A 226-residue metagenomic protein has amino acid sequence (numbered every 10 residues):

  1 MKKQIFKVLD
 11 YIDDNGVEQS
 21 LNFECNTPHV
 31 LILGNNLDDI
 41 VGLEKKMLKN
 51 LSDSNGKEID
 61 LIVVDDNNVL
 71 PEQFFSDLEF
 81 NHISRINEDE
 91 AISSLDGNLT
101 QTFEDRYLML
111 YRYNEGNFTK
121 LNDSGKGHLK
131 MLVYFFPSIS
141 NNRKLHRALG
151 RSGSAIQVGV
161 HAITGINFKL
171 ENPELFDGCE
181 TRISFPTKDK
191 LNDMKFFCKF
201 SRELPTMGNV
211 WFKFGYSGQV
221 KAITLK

Functional and structural regions predicted by a protein language model:
M1-R112, H128-D189, S201-P205, K213-F214 (+1 more regions): P-loop NTPase catalytic phosphate-binding loop
N114-N122: Conserved RecA-like ASCE ATPase "motif II neighborhood" in helicase/translocase motors
L191-C198: Short, charged, surface-exposed secondary-structure boundary motifs
G208: Extracellular C-type lectin-like domains
